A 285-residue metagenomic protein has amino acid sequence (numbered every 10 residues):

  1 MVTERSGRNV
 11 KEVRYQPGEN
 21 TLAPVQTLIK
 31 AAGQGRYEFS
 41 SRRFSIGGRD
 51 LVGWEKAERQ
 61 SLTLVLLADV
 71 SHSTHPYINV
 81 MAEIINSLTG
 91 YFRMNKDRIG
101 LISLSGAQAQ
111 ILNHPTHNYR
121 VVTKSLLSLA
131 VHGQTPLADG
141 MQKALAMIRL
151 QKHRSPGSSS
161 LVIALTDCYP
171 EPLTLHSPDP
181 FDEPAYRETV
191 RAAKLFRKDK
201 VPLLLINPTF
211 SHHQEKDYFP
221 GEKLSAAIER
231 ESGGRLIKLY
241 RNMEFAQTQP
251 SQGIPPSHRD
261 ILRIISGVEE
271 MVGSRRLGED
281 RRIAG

Functional and structural regions predicted by a protein language model:
M1-S61: Acidic/polar low-complexity segments with low predicted structural confidence
E4-P17, A68-S73, Q108-Q110, L126-L127: Short hinge/gating elements
L28, A57-T116, G140-K143, M147 (+2 more regions): Von Willebrand factor
W54-A57, L101, H114, K152-S155 (+1 more regions): Replace "in large, NTP-powered and nucleic-acid-processing enzymes" with "in large, NTP-powered factors and other
P76, L127-P136, S177-E183: Flexible beta-alpha connector loops of hexameric P-loop NTPases
A107-N113, R154, P170-L175, H212-D217 (+1 more regions): Switch/connector loops and helix/strand junctions flanking conserved nucleotide-binding motifs in nucleotide-processing
N118-S160, P170-E171, F210: Von Willebrand factor
A146-S159, P180-G285: Von Willebrand factor type A / integrin I
